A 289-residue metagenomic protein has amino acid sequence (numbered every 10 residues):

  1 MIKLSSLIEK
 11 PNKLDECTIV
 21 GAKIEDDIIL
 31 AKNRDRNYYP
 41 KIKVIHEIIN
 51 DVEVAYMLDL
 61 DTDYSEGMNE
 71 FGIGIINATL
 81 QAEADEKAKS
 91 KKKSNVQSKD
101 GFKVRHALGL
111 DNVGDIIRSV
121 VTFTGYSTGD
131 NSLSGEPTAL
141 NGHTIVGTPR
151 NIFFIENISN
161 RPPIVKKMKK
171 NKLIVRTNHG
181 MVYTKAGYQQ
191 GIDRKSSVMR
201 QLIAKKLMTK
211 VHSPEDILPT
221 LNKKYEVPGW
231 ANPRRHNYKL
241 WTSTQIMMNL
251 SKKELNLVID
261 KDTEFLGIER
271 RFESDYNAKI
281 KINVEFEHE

Functional and structural regions predicted by a protein language model:
M1-E25, R118-N141, G147-N151, K172-E289: C-terminus-biased signal that marks the final domain/tail of proteins
I8-L110, T122-T128, E136-N141, S243: A contiguous strand-loop segment
I28, V52-E53, G74, I152-F153 (+3 more regions): Hydrophobic residues embedded in beta-strands of well-ordered beta-sheets
L30-D35, I155-I158, V258: Catalytic Cys-His active-site segments of thiol-dependent hydrolases/isopeptidases
R36-Y38, Q81-E83, N160-P162, K261-F265: Short, surface-exposed beta-strand-loop junctions and turns on beta-sheet-rich folds
M68, F153-E156, K166, T244-M248: Broad, structure-driven detector of short, well-ordered beta-strand segments within folded domains
L110-R118: A gly/proline- and charged-residue-enriched helix-loop-helix capping module
G142-M168: Hydrophobic, aromatic-enriched interface-forming segments
